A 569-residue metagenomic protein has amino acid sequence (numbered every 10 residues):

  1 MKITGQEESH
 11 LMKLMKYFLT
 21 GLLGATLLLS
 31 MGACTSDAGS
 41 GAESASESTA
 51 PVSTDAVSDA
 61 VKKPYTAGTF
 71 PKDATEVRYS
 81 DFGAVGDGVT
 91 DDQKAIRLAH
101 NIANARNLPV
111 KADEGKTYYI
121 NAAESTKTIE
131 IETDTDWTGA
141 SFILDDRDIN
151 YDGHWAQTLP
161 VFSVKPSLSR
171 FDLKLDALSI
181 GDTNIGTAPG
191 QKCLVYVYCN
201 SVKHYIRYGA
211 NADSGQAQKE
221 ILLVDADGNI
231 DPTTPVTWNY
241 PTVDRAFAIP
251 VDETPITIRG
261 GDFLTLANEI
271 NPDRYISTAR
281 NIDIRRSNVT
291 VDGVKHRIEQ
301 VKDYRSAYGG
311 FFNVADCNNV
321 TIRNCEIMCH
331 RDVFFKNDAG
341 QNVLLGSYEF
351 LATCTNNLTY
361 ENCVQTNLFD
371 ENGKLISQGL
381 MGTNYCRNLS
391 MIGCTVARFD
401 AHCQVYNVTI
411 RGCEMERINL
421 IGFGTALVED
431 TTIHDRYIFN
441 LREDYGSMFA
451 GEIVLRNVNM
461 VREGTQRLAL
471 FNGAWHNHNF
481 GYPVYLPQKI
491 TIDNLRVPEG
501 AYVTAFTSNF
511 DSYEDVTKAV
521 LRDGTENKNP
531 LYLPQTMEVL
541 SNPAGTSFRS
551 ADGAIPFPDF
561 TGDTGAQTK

Functional and structural regions predicted by a protein language model:
M1-L11: Short, Lys/Arg-enriched N-terminal segments with co-localized hydrophobic residues within the first ~10-30 amino acids
G5-Q6, L22, P51, A56: Serine/threonine-rich, low-complexity intrinsically disordered segments
H10-G21: Bacterial N-terminal signal peptides that target proteins for export
L23-L28: Hydrophobic helical h-region of N-terminal Sec-dependent signal peptides in bacterial secretory/periplasmic proteins
S30-A33: C-terminal motif of bacterial Sec signal peptides marking the signal peptidase cleavage site
T35-K569: Extracellular/periplasmic carbohydrate-active domains that bind, remodel, or depolymerize complex polysaccharides
